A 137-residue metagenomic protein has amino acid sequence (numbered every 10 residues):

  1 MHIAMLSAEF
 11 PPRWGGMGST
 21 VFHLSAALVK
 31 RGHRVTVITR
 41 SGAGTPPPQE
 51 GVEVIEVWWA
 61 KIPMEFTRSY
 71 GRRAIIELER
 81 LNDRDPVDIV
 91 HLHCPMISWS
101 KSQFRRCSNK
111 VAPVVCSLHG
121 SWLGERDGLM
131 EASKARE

Functional and structural regions predicted by a protein language model:
M1-A43, E50-E56, D83-D85, K110-A112: N-terminal subdomain of nucleotide-sugar transferases
P12, I62, I97-W99: Short glycine-rich, flexible loops that bind phosphorylated cofactors or substrates
G18, P46-G51, F66-T67, S102-F104 (+1 more regions): Short aromatic-enriched loop/helix-cap "lid" or pocket-rim segments at secondary-structure transitions that line
R40-G42, A74, C94-S98: Short beta->alpha connector loops
S41, W58-A60, L118: Residues at the C-termini of beta-strands that transition into short coil/loop
A43, I62, L123-G124: Active-site loop signature of alpha/beta-hydrolase-fold enzymes
V52-E79, S133-E137: A short, charged, and often flexible helix/loop element on the N-terminal side of the glycosyltransferase catalytic
I89-E125: An aromatic- and histidine-rich active-site surface loop
